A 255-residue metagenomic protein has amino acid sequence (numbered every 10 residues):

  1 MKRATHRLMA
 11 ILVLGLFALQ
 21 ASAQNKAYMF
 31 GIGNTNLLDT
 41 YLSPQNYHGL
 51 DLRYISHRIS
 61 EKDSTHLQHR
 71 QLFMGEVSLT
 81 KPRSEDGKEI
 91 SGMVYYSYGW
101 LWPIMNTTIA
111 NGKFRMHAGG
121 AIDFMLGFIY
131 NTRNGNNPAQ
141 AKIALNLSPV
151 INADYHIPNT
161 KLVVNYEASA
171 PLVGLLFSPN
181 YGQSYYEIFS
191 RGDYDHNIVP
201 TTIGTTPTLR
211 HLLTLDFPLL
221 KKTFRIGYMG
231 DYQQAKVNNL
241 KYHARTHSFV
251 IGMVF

Functional and structural regions predicted by a protein language model:
M1-A27, F255: Bacterial Sec-dependent N-terminal signal peptides
A23-T80: Short glycine/proline- and aromatic-enriched beta-strand/turn motifs that initiate or cap beta-hairpins
Q24-N25, I59-R70, I104-M116, P158-V164 (+1 more regions): Short loop/turn motifs that connect adjacent beta-strands in outer-membrane beta-barrel proteins
I32-L38, G75-K81, I122-Y130, A168-G174 (+3 more regions): Transmembrane beta-strands of outer-membrane beta-barrel pores
L37-N46, T80-E89, N134-Q140, N197-T201 (+2 more regions): Extracellular loop and loop/strand-boundary signature of outer-membrane beta-barrel proteins
N46-R53, K88-Y96, F114, A139-P149 (+2 more regions): Residues that define the transmembrane beta-barrel architecture of outer-membrane proteins
L50-K62, Y96-N106, G120, L147-Y155 (+3 more regions): Residues on the lipid-exposed face of transmembrane beta-strands in outer-membrane beta-barrel proteins
N136-K221: Outer-membrane beta-barrel transmembrane domain signature
